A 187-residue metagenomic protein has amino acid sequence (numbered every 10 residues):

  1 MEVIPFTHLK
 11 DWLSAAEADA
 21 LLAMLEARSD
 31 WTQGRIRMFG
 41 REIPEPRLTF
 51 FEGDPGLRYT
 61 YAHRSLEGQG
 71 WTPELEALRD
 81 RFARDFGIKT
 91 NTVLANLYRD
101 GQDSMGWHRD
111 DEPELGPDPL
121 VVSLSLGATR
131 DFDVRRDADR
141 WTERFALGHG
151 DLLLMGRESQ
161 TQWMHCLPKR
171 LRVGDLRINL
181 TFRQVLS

Functional and structural regions predicted by a protein language model:
M1-S187: Non-heme Fe(II) oxygenase metal-center motifs and adjacent flexible, charged/small-residue loops
